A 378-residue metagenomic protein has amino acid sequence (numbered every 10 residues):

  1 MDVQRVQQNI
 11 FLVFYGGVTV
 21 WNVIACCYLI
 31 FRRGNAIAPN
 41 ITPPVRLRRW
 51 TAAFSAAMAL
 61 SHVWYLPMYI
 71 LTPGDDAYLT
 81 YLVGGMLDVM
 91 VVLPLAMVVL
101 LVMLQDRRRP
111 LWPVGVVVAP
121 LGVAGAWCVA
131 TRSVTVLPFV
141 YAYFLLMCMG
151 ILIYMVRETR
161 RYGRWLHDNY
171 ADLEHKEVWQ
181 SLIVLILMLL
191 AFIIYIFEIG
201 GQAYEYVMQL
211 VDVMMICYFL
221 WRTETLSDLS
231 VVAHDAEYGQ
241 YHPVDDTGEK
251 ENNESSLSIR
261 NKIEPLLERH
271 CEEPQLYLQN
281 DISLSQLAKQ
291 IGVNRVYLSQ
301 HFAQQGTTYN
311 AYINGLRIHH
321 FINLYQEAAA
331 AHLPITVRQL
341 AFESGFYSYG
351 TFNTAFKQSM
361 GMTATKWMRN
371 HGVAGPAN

Functional and structural regions predicted by a protein language model:
M1-A124, P138-F139: N-terminal low-complexity or simple alpha-helical regulatory segments that function as activation/interaction modules
L29, Y65, A124-C128, Y195-I196 (+1 more regions): Structural signal for membrane-spanning alpha-helices in multi-pass inner-membrane proteins, emphasizing helix cores
A38-L60, V117, V140-Y218: Alpha-helical transmembrane segments of multi-pass integral membrane proteins
L93-P110, M214-Y238: Alpha-helical transmembrane segments and their immediate juxtamembrane interface regions
L101-Q105, G125-R132, I193-G200: Hydrophobic alpha-helical transmembrane segments
R132-L137, R160-H167, E224-E237: A cytosolic-side transmembrane-helix exit/cap motif
T223-S344, A355-Q358, T365-K366, N370-N378: Membrane-proximal linker segments that couple transmembrane helices to downstream signaling/catalytic modules
V296, Y349-G350: Key DNA-contact positions within bacterial/archaeal DNA-binding proteins
